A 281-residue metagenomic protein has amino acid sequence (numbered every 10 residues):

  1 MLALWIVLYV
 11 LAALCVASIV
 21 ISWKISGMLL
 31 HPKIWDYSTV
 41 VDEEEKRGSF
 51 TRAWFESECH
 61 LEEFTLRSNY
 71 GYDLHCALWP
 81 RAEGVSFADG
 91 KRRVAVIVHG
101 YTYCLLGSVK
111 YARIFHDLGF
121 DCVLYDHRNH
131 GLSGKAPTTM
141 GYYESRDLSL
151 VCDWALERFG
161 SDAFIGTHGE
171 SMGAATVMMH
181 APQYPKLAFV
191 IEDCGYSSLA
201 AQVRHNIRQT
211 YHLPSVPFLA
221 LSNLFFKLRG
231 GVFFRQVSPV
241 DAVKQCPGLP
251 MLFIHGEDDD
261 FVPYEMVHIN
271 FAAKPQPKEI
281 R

Functional and structural regions predicted by a protein language model:
Y9-R67, A77: An N-terminal hydrophobic leader/cap segment in hydrolases
V96, G100-I114: The serine-hydrolase catalytic nucleophile loop
Y111, P239, P263-A272: Short alpha-helix in the alpha/beta-hydrolase fold that links the catalytic acid
A112-G134: Conserved alpha/beta-hydrolase
T138-F159: Alpha/beta-hydrolase active-site loop
M179-R235: Hydrolase active-site cap/lid region
C246-P247, L252-H255, D259: Short beta-strand/loop motif that positions the catalytic acidic residue of the alpha/beta-hydrolase fold
A273-R281: Catalytic histidine neighborhood in serine/cysteine hydrolases with alpha/beta-hydrolase-type architecture
